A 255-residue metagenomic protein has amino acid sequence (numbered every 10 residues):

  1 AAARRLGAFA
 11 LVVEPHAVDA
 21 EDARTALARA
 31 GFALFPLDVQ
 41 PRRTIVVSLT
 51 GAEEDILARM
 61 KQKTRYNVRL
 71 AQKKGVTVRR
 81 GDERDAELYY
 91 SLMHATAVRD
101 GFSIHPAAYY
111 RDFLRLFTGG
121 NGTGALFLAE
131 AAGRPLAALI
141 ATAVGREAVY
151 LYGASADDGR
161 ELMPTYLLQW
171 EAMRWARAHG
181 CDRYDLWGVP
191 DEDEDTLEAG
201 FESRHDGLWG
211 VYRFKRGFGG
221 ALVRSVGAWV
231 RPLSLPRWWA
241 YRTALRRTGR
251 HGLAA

Functional and structural regions predicted by a protein language model:
A1-A8, L167-R183, G188-D191: Conserved acyl-CoA
G7-P15: Divalent metal-dependent hydrolysis catalytic cores, especially in the metallo-beta-lactamase
A8, R65, V76, G220-V223: Generic structural signal for secondary-structure transition and capping sites
P15-L162, W170, R174-A178: A conserved beta-strand-loop-helix scaffold within acyl/acetyltransferase catalytic domains
A30-E54, L186-A255: Active-site/acyl-donor-binding loops of N-acyltransferases
E87, Y166-W170, W209, R213: A structural signal for well-ordered alpha-helical segments within the folded catalytic domains of diverse enzymes
